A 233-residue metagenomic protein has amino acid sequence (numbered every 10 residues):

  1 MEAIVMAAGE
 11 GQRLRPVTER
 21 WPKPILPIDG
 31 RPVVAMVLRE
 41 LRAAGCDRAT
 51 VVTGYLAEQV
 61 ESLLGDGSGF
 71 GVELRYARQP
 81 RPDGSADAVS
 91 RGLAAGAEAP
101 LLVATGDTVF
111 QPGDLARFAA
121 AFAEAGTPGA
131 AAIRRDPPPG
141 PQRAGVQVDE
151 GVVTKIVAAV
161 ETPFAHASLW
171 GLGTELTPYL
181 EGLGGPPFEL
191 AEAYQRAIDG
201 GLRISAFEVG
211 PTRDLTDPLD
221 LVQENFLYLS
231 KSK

Functional and structural regions predicted by a protein language model:
M1-E19, L202: N-terminal nucleotide-binding beta1-loop-alpha1 segment
E2-V5, R13, P27, R31-T105 (+3 more regions): Conserved N-terminal catalytic core of the sugar/cofactor nucleotidyltransferase
G9, L63-D66, R143-T154: Acidic-glycine-rich active-site phosphate/pyrophosphate-binding loop
E10, W21, L56, P211: A generic "binding-loop/recognition-motif" signal
I25, G145-V148, A206: A structural signal for short hydrophobic beta-strand segments in well-ordered beta-sheet cores
G54, A77-Q79, A132, A159 (+1 more regions): Conserved beta-strand termini and adjacent loop/short-helix elements that scaffold enzyme active sites in alpha/beta
L102, V109, A116-A119, A123 (+2 more regions): Catalytic-core segments of class I nucleotidyltransferases/pyrophosphorylases that form NMP-activated intermediates
G129-V146: Short beta-strand-to-loop element that shapes/binds the nucleotide-sugar donor at the catalytic cleft/hinge
